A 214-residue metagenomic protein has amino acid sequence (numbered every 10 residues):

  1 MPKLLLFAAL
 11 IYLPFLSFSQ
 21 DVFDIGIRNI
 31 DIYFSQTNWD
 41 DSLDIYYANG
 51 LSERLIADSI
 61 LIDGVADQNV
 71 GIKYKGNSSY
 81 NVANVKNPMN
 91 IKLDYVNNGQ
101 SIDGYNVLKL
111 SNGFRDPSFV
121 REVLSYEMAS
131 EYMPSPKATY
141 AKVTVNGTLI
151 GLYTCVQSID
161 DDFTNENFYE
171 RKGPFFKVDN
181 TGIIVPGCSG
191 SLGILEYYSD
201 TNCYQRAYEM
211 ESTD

Functional and structural regions predicted by a protein language model:
M1-Q20: Bacterial Sec-dependent N-terminal signal peptides
Q20-N69: Regulatory N- and C-terminal appendages and interdomain linkers associated with kinase/kinase-like NTP transferase
F23-G26, S52, G64, N81-V85 (+4 more regions): Extracellular/periplasmic catalytic domains that process cell-envelope and extracellular macromolecules
N38-D44, Q68-V70, S79-V82, G99-S101 (+2 more regions): Short, solvent-exposed loop/turn elements at domain surfaces
L43-Y46, I72, I102-G104, R121-E122 (+2 more regions): Short, solvent-exposed loop/turn and secondary-structure capping segments
D58-N112: Conserved oxyanion/phosphate-binding beta-strand-loop segments in alpha/beta enzyme cores
N90-N98, N112, M133-P136, T148-D214: Internal "kinase-insert"/substrate-recognition segments embedded within catalytic cores of ATP-dependent enzymes
S101-G151: A conserved hydrophobic secondary-structure block that centers on an alpha-helix together with its immediately flanking
